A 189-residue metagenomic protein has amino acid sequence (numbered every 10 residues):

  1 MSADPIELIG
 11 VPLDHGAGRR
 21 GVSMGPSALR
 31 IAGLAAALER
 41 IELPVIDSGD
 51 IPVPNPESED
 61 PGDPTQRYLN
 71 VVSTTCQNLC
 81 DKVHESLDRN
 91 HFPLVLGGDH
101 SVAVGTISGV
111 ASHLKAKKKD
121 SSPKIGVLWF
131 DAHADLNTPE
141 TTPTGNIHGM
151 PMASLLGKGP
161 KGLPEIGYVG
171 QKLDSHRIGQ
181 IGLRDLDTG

Functional and structural regions predicted by a protein language model:
S2-G189: Conserved alpha-helical scaffold segments that buttress catalytic/binding sites
